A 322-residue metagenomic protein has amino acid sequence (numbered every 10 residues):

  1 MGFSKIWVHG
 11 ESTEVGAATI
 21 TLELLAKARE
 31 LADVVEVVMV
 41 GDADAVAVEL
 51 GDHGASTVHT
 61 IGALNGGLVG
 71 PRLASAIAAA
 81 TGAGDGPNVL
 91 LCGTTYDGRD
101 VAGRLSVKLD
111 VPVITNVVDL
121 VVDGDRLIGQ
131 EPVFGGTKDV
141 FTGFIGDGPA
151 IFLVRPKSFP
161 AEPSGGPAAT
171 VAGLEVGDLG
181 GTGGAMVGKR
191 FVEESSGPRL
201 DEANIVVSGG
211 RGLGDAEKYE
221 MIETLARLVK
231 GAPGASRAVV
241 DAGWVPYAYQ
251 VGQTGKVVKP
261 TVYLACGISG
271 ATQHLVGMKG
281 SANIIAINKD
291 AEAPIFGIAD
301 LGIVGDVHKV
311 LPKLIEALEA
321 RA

Functional and structural regions predicted by a protein language model:
M1-A322: N-terminal glycine-rich FAD/FM-binding segment characteristic of electron-transfer flavoproteins
